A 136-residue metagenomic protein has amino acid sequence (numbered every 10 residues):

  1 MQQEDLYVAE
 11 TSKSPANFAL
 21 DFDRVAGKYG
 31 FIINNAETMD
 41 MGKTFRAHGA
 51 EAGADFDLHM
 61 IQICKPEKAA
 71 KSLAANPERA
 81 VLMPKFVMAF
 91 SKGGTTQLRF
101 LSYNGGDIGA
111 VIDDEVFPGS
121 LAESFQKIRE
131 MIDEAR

Functional and structural regions predicted by a protein language model:
M1-G30, N35-E37: Terminal, regulation- and interaction-focused segments at domain boundaries
E4, F56-L58, G93: Sequence-level motif detector for i,i+2 pairs with an aromatic at +2
A9-T11, I61-C64, A89: Short beta-strand element of the conserved SAM-dependent methyltransferase core
S14, P66-K68, K92, Y103: Generic structural motif
R24-P77, L82: Ser/Thr-rich, low-complexity intrinsically disordered terminal regions
N76-F90, I132-R136: Short secondary-structure transition/capping segments
F86-E115: Beta-strand/loop substructures that line and gate deep hydrophobic ligand-binding cavities in soluble
G109-R136: Well-ordered alpha/beta subsegment
